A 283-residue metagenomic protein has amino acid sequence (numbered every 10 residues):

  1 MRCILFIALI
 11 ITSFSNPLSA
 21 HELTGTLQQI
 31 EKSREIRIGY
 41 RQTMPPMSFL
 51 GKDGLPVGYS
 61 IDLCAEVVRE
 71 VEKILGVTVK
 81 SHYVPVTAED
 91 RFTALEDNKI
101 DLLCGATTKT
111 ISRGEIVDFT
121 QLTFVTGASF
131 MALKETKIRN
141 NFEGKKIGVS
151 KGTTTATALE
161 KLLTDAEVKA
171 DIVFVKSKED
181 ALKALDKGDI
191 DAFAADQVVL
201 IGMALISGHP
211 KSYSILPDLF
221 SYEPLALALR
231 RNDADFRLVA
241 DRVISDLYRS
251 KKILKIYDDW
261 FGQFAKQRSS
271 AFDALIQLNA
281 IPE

Functional and structural regions predicted by a protein language model:
H21, L27, G58-E70, T136 (+2 more regions): Extended ligand-binding regions for polar small-molecule ligands
H21-C104: Extracytoplasmic small-molecule ligand-binding "clamshell" domains of the periplasmic binding protein/Venus flytrap
H21-E22, T157-V175, K211-Y213, I244-E283: Ligand-binding clefts/hinges and TM-proximal coupling segments of bilobed small-molecule sensing domains
Y40-P46, P56-K73, T107-T108, T126-E179 (+1 more regions): Bilobed "Venus flytrap"/periplasmic-binding protein-like clamshell domains and structurally analogous long
Q42, F124-A132, Q197, A204-S245 (+1 more regions): Periplasmic-binding protein-like
A65, G76-F142, S214-P217, A280-E283: Acidic, polar ligand-binding/catalytic clefts
L75-T87, V168-K178, A184: Short beta-strand-to-loop elements that line the ligand-binding cleft of bilobed periplasmic-binding protein-like
D90, C104-E115, A158-L163, D186-S221: A ligand-binding cleft/hinge motif common to bilobed small-molecule-binding domains
